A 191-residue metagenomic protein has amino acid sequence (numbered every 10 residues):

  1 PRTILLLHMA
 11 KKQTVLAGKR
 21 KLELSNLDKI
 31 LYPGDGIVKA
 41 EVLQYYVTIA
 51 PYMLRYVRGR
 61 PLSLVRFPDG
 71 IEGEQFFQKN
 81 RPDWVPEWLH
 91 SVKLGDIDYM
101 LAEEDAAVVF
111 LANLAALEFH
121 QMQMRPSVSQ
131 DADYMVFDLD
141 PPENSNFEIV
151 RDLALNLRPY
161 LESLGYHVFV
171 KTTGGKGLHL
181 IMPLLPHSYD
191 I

Functional and structural regions predicted by a protein language model:
P1-H8: Short, Lys/Arg-enriched N-terminal segments with co-localized hydrophobic residues within the first ~10-30 amino acids
A10-G18, T48, Y52-V136, D140-E143 (+4 more regions): SsDNA-processing nucleotidyl-transfer enzymes
K21-I37: Acidic, metal-coordinating catalytic segment for phosphate/diphosphate chemistry, firing primarily on the Nudix
V42-L43, A50: Short, conserved interaction/coordination micro-motifs, predominantly in nucleic-acid/chromatin-associated proteins
V65-P68, V168-G174: Short beta-strand
R158-T172: Active-site palm subdomain of RNA-directed nucleic acid polymerases
T172-M182: Short, conserved phosphate-binding/catalytic loop or strand-edge motifs used in phosphoryl-/nucleotidyl-transfer
I181-I191: Catalytic palm subdomain of template-directed nucleic-acid polymerases, centered on the conserved carboxylate motif
